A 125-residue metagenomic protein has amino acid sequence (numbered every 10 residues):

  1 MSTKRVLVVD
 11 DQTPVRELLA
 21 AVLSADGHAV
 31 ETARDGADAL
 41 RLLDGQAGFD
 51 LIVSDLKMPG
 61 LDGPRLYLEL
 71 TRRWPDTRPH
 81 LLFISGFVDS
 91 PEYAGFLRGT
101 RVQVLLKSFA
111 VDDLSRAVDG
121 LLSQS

Functional and structural regions predicted by a protein language model:
E17-A25: Charged docking surfaces used in two-component/phosphorelay signaling
G27-R34, L42: Short hydrophobic/Thr-rich beta-strand motif most characteristic of the beta2 strand and flanking loop of CheY-like
R34-D38, D62-L66: Acidic catalytic/metal-coordinating carboxylates
D44-A47, L70-P79, G99: Conserved phosphotransfer cores of two-component systems
D55: Active-site residues of response regulator receiver
M58: Receiver (REC) domain active-site loop signature in two-component systems and cognate sites in sensor histidine kinases
L82-I84: Hydrophobic/aromatic residues positioned on beta-strands within the core alpha/beta folds
T100, F109-D119: C-terminal output helix
